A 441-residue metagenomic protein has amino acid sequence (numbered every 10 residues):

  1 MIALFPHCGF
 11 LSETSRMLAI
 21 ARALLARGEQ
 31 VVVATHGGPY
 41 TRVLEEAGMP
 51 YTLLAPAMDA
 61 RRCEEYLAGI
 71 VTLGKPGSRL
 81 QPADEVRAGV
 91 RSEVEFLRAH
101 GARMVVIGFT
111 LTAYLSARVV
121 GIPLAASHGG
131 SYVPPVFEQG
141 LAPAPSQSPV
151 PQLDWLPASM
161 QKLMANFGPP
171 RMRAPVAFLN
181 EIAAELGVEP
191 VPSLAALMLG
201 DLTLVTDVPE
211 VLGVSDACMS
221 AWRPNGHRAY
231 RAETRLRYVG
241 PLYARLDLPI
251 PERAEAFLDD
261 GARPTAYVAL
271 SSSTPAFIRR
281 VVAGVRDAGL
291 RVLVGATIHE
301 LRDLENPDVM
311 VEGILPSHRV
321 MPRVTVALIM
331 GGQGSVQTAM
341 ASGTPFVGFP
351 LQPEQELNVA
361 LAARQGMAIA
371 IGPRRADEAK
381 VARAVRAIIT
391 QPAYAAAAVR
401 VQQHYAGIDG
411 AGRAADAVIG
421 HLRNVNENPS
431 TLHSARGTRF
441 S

Functional and structural regions predicted by a protein language model:
M1, G200, G261-T265: A short, charged/proline- and glycine-enriched loop that marks the coil->beta-strand transition at the N-terminal
M1-P157, R280, V285-R286, R291-A341 (+3 more regions): Glycosyltransferase specificity loop/lid
P6, K75-Q81, L97, P175-L179 (+2 more regions): Short, basic, glycine/proline-bearing loop/turn elements
A83, R87, G168-V176, L194 (+3 more regions): Generic detection of long, well-ordered alpha-helical segments
A125-G213, M219-A232: Active-site-proximal region of nucleotide-activated glycan assembly enzymes, centered on histidine/acidic-rich loops
M164, G168-R171, L270, A387 (+2 more regions): Generic alpha-helical structural element
D207-V326: Donor-nucleotide binding loops and adjacent catalytic segments primarily of GT-B fold Leloir glycosyltransferases
